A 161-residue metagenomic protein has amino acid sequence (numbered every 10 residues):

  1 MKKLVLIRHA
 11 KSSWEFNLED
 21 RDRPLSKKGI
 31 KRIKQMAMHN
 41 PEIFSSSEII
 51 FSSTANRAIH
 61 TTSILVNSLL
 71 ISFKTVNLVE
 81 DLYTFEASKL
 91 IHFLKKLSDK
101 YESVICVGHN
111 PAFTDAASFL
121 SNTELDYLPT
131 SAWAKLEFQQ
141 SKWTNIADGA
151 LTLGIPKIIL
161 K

Functional and structural regions predicted by a protein language model:
K2-L82, Y127-S131, K161: Active-site-proximal alpha-helix that buttresses catalytic centers in soluble enzyme cores
L18, A117-L120, A147: Short, flexible helix/strand-to-coil boundary loops that buttress conserved ligand/catalytic motifs in alpha/beta
T61-L65, L90, A116-A117: Hydrophobic packing residues within well-ordered alpha-helices of enzyme cores
L97-K100, I105, N110-S131: Non-DNA-binding regulatory cores of transcription-related proteins, predominantly C-terminal effector-binding
T123-I159: Domain-level recognition of soluble alpha/beta enzyme cores, biased toward histidine phosphatases/phosphomutases
